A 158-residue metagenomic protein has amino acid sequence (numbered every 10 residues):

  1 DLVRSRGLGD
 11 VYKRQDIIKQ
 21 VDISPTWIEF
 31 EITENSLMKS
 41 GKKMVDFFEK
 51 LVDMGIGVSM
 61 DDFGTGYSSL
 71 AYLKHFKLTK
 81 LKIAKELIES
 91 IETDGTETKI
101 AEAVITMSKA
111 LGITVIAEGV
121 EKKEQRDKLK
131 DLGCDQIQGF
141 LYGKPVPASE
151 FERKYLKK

Functional and structural regions predicted by a protein language model:
D1-Y12: Single conserved hydrophobic/aromatic residue that forms the stacking wall/gate of nucleotide- or nucleobase-binding
R6, Q20, W27-K42, M54-K158: EAL-family c-di-GMP phosphodiesterase catalytic domain
D10, K43-M44: Short glycine/threonine-rich loop-to-helix capping motif typified by GTGT followed within a few residues by an Asp-Pro
K13-I17, D46-M54: Catalytic-core regions built around general acid/base machinery
